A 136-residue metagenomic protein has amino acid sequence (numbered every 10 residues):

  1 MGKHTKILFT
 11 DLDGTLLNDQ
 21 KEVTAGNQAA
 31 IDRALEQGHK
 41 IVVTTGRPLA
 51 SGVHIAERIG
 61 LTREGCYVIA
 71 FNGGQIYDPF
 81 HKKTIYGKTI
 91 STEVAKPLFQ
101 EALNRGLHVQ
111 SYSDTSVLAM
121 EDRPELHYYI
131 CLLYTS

Functional and structural regions predicted by a protein language model:
G2-I7, V23-A25: Mg2+-dependent phosphoryl-transfer enzymes with acidic/Ser/Thr/Gly-rich catalytic loops
K6-D19: Asp-based phosphoryl-transfer active-site loop
L17-Q20, T24, I41-V42: Short, N-terminal intrinsically disordered low-complexity segments that are rich in Pro/Gly and polar/charged residues
N27-Y129: Active-site phosphate-binding/coordination module
Y134-T135: Conserved small/polar residues in nucleotide/adenosyl-binding loops
